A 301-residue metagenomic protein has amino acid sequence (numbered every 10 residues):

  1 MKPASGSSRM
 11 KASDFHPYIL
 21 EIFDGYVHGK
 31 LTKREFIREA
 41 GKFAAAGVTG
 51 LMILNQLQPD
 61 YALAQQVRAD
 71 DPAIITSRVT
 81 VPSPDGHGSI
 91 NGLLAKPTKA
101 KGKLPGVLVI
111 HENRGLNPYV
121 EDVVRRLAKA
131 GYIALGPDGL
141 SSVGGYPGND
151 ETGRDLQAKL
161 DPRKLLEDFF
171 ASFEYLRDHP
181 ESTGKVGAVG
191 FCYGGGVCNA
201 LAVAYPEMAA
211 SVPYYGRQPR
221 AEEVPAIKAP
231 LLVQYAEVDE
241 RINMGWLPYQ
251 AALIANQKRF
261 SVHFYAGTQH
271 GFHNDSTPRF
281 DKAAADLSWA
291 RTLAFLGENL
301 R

Functional and structural regions predicted by a protein language model:
M1-E35: N-terminal secretory signal peptides
D24, K33-Q58: N-terminal export signals
Q65-G102: N-terminal cap/lid segment of alpha/beta-hydrolase-fold proteins
K103-E112: Short beta-strand element of the alpha/beta-hydrolase
R114, L140-R163, G271-S276: Cap/lid segment of the alpha/beta-hydrolase catalytic domain
D155-H179: Alpha/beta-hydrolase active-site loop
F170-K228: Primarily recognizes the serine-hydrolase "nucleophile elbow" in alpha/beta-hydrolase and SGNH/GDSL folds
V233-Y235: Short beta-strand/loop motif that positions the catalytic acidic residue of the alpha/beta-hydrolase fold
